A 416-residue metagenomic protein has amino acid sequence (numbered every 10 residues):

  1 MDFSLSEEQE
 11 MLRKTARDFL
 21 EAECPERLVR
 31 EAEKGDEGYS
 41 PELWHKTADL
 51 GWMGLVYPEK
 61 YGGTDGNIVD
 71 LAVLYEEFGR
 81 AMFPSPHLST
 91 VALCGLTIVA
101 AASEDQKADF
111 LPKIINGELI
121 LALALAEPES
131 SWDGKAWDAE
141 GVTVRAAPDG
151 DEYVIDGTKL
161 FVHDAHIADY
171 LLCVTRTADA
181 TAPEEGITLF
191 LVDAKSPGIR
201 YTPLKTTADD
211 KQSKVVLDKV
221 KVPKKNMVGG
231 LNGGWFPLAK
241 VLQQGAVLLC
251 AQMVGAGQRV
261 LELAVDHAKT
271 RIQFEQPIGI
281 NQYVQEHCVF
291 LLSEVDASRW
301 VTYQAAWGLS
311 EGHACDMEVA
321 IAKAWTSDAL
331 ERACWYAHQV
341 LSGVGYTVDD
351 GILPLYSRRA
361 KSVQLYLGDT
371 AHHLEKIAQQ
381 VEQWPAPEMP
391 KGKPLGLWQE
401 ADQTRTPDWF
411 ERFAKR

Functional and structural regions predicted by a protein language model:
M1-M82, A101-Q106, K113, G117-E118 (+2 more regions): Alpha-helical interface subdomain recognition
S85-D105, S130: N-terminal glycine-rich flavin-associated loop
H87, W132-W137, F161-H163, T181 (+1 more regions): Short Gly/Pro-enriched turn/cap motifs at secondary-structure boundaries
G117-E129: A short, Trp-centered hydrophobic/proline-enriched beta-strand micro-motif
A124, E152, D156-R200: A short core secondary-structure module
K135-W137, G141, V192-K224: Flexible, small-/acidic-enriched active-site or ligand-binding loops
V144-A146: A structural signal for short hydrophobic beta-strand segments in well-ordered beta-sheet cores
K219-F236: Long, acidic (Asp/Glu-rich), low-complexity accessory segments flanking structured domains
